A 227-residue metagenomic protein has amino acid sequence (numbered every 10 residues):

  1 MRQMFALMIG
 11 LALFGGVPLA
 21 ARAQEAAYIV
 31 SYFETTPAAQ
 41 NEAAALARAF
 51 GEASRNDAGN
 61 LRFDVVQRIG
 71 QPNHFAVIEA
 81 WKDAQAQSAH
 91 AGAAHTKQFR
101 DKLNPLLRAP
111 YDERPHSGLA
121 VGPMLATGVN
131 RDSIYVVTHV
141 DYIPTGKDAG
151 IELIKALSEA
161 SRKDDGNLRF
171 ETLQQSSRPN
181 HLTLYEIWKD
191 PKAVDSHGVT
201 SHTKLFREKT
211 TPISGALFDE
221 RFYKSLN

Functional and structural regions predicted by a protein language model:
M1-M4: Positively charged n-region of N-terminal signal peptides that target proteins for export
A6-G16: Bacterial N-terminal signal peptides
V17-A23: Sec/Tat signal peptide C-region and signal peptidase I cleavage site
Q24-A27, D64-N73, F99-Y135, R169-N180 (+1 more regions): Glycine-rich beta-strand-turn "strand-cap" elements at beta-sheet edges
A26-E34, D64-A91, D132-D141, E171-G198: Short, well-ordered beta-strand segments in beta-rich or mixed alpha/beta enzyme and ligand-binding folds
Y28-R48: Mature N-terminal segment immediately following signal peptide/propeptide cleavage in secreted/periplasmic
A49-R62, A80-R114, A160-L168, I187-F222: An amphipathic, aromatic/His-enriched active-site/gating alpha helix that lines ligand/cofactor pockets
N130-R169: Surface-exposed interaction/gating patches
